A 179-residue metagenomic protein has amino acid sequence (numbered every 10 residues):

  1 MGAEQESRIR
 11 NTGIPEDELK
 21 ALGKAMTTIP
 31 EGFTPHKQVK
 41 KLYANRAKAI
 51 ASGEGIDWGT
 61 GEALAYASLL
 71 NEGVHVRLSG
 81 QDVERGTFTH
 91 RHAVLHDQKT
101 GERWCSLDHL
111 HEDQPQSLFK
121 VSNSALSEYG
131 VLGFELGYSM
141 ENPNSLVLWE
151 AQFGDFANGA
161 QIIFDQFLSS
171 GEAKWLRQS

Functional and structural regions predicted by a protein language model:
M1-S179: Flexible, glycine-rich loop/tail regions that form catalytic "lids" or insertion modules at the edges of active sites
